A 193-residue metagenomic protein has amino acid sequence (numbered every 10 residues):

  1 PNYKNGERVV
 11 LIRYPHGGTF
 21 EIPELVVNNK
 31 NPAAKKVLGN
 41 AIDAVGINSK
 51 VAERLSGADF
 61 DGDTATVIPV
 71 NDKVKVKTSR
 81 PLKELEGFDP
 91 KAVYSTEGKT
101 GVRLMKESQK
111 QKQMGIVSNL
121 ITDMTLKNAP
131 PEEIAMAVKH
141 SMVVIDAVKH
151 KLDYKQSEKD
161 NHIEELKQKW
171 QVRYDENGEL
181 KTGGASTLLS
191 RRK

Functional and structural regions predicted by a protein language model:
P1-I68, D72-L85, T187-K193: Core mixed alpha/beta domains of very large multi-subunit molecular machines
G62, D72, T78-K193: C-terminal catalytic or substrate-handling cores of phosphate/nucleotide- and metal-cofactor-dependent proteins acting
